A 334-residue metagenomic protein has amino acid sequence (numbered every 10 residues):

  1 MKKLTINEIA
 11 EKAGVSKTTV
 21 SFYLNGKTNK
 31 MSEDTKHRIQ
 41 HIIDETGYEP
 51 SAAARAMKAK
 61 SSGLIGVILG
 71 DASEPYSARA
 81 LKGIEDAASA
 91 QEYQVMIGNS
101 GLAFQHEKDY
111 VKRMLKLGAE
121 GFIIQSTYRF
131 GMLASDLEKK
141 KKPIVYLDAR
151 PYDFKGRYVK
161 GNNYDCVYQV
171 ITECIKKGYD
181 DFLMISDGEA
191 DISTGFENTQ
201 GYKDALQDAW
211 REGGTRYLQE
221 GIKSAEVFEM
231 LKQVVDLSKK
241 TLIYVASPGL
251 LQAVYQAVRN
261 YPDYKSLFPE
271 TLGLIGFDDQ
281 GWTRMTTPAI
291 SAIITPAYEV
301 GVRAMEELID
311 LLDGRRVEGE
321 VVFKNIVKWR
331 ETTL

Functional and structural regions predicted by a protein language model:
M1-S61: N-terminal helix-turn-helix DNA-binding module of bacterial transcription factors
E33-D34, T46-R113, L117-G121: Amphipathic helical "hinge" segments at domain boundaries
Y76-A90, C166-Q169, S193-R211, A253-N260 (+1 more regions): Short, solvent-exposed amphipathic alpha-helices that sit in or adjacent to ligand/effector-binding or catalytic
A88-N99, M184, K203-A225: Short beta-strand elements in bilobed, periplasmic/extracellular small-molecule ligand-binding domains
G121-T172, K176, E189, G249 (+1 more regions): Flexible loop/hinge segments that line or gate small-molecule binding clefts
V159-M184, K223-K232, L251, I294-D313: Hydrophobic alpha-helical segments within soluble ligand-binding/sensing domains
V170-G213, G319-L334: An alpha-beta-alpha
K232-L334: Flexible loop/turn connectors
